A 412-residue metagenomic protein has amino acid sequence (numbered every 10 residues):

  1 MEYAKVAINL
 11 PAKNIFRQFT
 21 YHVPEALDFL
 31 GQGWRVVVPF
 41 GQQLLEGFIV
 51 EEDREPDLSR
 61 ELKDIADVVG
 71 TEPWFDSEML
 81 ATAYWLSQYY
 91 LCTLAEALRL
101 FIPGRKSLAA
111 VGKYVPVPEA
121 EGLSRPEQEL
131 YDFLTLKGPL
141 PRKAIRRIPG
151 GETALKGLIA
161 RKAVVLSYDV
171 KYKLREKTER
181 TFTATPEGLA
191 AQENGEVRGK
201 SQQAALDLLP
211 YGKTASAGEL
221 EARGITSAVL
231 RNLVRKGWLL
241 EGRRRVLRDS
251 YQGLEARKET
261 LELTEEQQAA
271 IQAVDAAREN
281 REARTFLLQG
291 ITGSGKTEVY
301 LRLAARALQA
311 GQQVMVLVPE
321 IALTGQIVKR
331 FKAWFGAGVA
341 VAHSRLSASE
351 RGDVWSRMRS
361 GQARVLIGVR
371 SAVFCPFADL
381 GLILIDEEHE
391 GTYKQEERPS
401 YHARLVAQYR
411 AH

Functional and structural regions predicted by a protein language model:
M1-H412: Accessory, non-ATPase domains that flank or precede helicase/AAA+ motor cores in DNA-metabolism machines
